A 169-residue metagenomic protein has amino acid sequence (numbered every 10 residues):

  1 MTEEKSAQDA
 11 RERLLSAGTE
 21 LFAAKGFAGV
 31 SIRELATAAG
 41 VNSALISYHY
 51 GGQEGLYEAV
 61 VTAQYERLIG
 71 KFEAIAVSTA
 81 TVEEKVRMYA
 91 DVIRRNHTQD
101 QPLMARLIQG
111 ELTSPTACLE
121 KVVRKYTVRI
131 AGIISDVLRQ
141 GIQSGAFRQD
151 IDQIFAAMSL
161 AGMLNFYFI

Functional and structural regions predicted by a protein language model:
T2, R13, L21-G55, A59: Helix-turn-helix
Q8-S16, A28-G29, H49-E73, R87 (+1 more regions): An amphipathic alpha-helix adjacent to DNA-recognition modules
A17-L21, M163: Short amphipathic alpha-helical elements of helix-turn-helix/winged-helix folds
A24-A28, T79, D100, S144: Short coil/turn segments at alpha/beta junctions that flank glycine-rich nucleotide-binding fingerprints
Y50, G110-P115: Short helix-capping/turn signature of helix-turn-helix
A59, E73-L103, I151-L160: Hydrophobic alpha-helical connector segments
E66-I69, E73, Q99, L107 (+2 more regions): Amphipathic alpha-helical packing segments from all-alpha helical-bundle domains
R106, S135, Q149-I169: Hydrophobic alpha-helical segments that form the core of small-molecule binding pockets and/or dimer interfaces
